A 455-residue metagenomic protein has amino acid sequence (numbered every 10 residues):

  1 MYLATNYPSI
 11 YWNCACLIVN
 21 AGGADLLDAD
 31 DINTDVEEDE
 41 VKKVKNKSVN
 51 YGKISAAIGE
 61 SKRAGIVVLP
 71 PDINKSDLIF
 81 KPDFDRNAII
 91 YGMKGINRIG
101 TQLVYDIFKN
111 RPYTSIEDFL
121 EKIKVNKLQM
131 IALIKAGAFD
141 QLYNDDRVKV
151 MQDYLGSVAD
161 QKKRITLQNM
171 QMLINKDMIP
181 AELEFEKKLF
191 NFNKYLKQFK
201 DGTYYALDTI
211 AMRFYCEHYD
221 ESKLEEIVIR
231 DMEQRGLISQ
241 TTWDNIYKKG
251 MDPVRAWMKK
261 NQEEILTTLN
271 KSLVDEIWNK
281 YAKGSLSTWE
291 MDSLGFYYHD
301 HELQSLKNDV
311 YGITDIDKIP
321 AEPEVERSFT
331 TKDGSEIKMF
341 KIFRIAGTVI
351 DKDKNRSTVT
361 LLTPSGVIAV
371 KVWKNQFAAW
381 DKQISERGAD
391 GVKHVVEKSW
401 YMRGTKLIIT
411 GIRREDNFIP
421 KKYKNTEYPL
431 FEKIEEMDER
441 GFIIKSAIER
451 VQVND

Functional and structural regions predicted by a protein language model:
M1-D455: Noncatalytic, beta-rich nucleic-acid-contacting surfaces in large DNA/RNA-processing enzymes
